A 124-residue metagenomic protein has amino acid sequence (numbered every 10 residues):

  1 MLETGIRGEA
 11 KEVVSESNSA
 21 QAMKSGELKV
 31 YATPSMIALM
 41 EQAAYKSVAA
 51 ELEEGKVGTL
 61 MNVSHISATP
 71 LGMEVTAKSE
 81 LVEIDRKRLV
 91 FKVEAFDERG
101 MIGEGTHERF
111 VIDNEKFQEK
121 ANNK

Functional and structural regions predicted by a protein language model:
M1-Y31: Catalytic strand-loop segment that frames the active site of acyl-thioester-processing enzymes
E3-I6, D85-F91, G100-A121: C-terminal binding/interaction regions
G8-A10, T59-M61, A77, F91 (+1 more regions): Hydrophobic residues positioned within well-ordered beta-strands of beta-sheet architectures
E27, Y31-S35, P70, V90: Residues at secondary-structure transition points
A44-T76: Hydrophobic beta-strand-centered segment that forms part of the acyl-chain substrate-binding groove
V63-E98: Hydrophobic beta-sheet segments that form the core/acyl-binding groove of ACP/CoA-dependent acyl-chain-processing
